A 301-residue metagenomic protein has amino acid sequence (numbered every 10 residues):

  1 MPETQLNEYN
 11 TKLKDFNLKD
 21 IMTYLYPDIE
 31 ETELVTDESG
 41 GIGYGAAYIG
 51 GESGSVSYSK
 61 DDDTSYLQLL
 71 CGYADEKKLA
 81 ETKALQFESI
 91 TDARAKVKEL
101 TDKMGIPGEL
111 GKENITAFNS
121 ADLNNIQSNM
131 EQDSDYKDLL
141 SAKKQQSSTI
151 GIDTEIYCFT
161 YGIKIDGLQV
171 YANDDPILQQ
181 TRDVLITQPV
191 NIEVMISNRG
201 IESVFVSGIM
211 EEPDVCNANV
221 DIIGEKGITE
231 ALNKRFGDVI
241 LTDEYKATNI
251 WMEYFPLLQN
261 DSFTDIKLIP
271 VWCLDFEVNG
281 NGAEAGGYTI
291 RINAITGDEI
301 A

Functional and structural regions predicted by a protein language model:
M1-R182: Preferential activation on post-signal-peptide N-terminal prodomains/segments of secreted or lumenal proteins
F16, E88, V220-I223, I292: Short coil/turn linker and secondary-structure boundary residues
I49-S55, D61-T64, V194-I201, K267-I269 (+1 more regions): Short, solvent-exposed coil/turn segments at beta-strand boundaries
K96, L100-E193, S197-G282: Segments that shape or occlude catalytic/ligand-binding pockets
I266, G280-A301: C-terminal soluble interaction/assembly domains
